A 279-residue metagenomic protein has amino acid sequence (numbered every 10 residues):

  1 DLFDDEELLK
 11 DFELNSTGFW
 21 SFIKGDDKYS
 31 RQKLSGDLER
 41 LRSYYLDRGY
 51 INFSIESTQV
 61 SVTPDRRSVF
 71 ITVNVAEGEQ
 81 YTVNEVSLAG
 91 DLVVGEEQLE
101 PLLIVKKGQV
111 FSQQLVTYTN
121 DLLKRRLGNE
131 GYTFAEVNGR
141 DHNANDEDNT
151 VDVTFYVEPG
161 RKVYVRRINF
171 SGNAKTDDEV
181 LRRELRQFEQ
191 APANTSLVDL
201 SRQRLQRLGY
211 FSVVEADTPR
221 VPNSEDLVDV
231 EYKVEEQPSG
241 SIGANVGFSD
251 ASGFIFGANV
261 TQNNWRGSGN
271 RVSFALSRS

Functional and structural regions predicted by a protein language model:
D1-D250, N259, S273-R278: Periplasmic polypeptide-binding modules associated with outer-membrane biogenesis and secretion
W265-R271: Short loop/turn motifs that connect adjacent beta-strands in outer-membrane beta-barrel proteins
